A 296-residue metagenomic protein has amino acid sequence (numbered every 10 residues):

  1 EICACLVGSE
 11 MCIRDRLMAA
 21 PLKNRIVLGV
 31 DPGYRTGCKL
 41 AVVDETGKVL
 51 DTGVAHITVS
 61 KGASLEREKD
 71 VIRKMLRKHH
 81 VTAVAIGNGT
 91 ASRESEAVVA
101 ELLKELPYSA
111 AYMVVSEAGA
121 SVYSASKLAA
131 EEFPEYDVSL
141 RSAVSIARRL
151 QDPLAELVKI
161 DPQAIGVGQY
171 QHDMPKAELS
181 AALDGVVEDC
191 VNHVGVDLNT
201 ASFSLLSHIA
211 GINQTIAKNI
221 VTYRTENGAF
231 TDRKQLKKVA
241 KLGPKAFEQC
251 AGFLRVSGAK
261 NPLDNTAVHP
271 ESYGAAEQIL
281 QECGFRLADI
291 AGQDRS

Functional and structural regions predicted by a protein language model:
E1-G8: Single conserved hydrophobic/aromatic residue that forms the stacking wall/gate of nucleotide- or nucleobase-binding
I2, V84, I220: Hydrophobic positions on the alpha-helical face of helix-turn-helix-like DNA-binding modules
S9, R14-L17, K23-V30, R35-D184: Phosphate- and other anionic-substrate recognition elements at nucleic-acid/protein interfaces
R16, M75, H79, L102 (+9 more regions): Change "in soluble alpha/beta enzymes" to "in soluble alpha/beta proteins
D51, H193-S296: Accessory alpha-helical DNA-binding modules that contact the DNA backbone or grooves
H56-I57, E131-E132, V186-D189, A217-N219 (+1 more regions): A short, structure-level motif marking secondary-structure boundaries and short turns
D152-Y223: Charge-patterned, long linear interaction tracts outside catalytic cores
